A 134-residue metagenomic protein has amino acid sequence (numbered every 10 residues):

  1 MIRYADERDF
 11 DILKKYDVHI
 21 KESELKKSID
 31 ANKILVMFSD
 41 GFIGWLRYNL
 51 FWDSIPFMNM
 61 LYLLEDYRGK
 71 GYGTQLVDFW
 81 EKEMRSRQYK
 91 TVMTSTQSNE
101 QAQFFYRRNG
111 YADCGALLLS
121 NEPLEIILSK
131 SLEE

Functional and structural regions predicted by a protein language model:
M1-R8, K130-E134: Conserved N-terminal entry element of GNAT/NAT acetyltransferase domains
Y4-N59, L64, L119: Acetyl-CoA-dependent GNAT
F38-D40, S129-L132: Active-site beta-strand termini and strand-to-loop segments that position acidic
L61-R68, Q97: A short, internal acetyl-CoA/4′-phosphopantetheine-binding micro-motif in the GNAT/acyltransferase core
G69-K82, R107-R108: Conserved acetyl-CoA-binding loop-helix of GNAT-fold acetyltransferases
G73, V77, N99-A102, L119-E125: Short glycine/proline-centered loop/turn elements that form peptide/ligand docking sites
M84-Q97: Conserved GNAT acetyl-CoA-binding A-motif
M93-S95, A112-I127: Conserved catalytic-core motifs of GNAT/GCN5-like acyltransferases
